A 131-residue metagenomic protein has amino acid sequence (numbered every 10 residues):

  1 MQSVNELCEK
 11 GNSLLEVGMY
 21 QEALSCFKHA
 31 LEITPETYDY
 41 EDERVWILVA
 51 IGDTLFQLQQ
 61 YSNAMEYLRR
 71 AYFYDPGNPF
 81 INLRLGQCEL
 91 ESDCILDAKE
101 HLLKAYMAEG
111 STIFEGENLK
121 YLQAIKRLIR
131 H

Functional and structural regions predicted by a protein language model:
E16, Y20-Q21, K28-Y74: Alpha-helical adaptor scaffolds
F27-E32, E89-I113: TPR/TPR-like (Sel1-like) alpha-helical repeat modules
A50-Q60, E91-H101, Q123-H131: Alpha-helical linker/edge segments of TPR/alpha-solenoid repeat scaffolds and analogous pre-/post-domain helices
